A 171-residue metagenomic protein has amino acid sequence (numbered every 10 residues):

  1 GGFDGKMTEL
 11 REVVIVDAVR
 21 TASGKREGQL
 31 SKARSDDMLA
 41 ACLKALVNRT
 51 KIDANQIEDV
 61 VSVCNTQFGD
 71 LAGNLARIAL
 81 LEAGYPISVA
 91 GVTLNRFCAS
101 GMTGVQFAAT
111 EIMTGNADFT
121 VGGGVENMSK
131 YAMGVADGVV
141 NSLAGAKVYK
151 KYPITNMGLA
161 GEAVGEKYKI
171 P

Functional and structural regions predicted by a protein language model:
G2-V89, V125-P171: Conserved "HGTGT" condensation-loop signature of ketosynthase/thiolase-family condensing enzymes that catalyze
V92: The feature marks a conserved, polyanion-engaging helical scaffold used by nucleic-acid processing enzymes and innate
N95-V125, L159, G165-P171: Active-site-proximal alpha-helical scaffold in enzymes
